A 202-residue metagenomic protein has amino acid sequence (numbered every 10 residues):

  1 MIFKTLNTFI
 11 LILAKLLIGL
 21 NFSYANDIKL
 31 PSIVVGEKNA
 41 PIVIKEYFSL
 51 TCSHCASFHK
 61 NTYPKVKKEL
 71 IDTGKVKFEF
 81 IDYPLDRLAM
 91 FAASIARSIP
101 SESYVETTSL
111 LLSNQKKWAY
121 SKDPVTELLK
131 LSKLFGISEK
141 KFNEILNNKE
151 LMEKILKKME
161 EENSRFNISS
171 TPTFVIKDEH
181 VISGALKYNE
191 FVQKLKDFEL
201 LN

Functional and structural regions predicted by a protein language model:
M1-I10: Bacterial N-terminal signal peptides that target proteins for export
I2, S49, K130-N202: C-terminal cap of thioredoxin/glutaredoxin-like
I10-G19: Bacterial N-terminal signal peptides
L20-A25: Sec/Tat signal peptide C-region and signal peptidase I cleavage site
D27-I42: A short beta-strand-turn-helix
V43, F48-H54, S170: Short pre-active-site segment immediately N-terminal to redox-active cysteine/selenocysteine motifs in thiol-based
F48, A56-L134, S138: Structural alpha/beta surface segment adjacent to cysteine/selenocysteine redox centers across thiol/disulfide enzymes
C52-F58, F174-V175: The canonical Cys-X-X-Cys-His
